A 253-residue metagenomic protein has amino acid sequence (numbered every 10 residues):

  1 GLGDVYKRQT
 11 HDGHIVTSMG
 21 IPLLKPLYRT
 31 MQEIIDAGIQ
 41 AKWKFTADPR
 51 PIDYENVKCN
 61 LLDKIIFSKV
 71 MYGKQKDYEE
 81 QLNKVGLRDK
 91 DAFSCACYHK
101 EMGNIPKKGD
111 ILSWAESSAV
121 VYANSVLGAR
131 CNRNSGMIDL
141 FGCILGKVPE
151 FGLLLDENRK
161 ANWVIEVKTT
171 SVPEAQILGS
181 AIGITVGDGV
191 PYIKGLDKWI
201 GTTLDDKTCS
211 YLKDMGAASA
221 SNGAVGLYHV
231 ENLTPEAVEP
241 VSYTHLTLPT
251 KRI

Functional and structural regions predicted by a protein language model:
L2-Q9, T244-T250: Conserved small/polar residues in nucleotide/adenosyl-binding loops
R8-N104, L127-N134, E150, N158-K168 (+1 more regions): Metallocofactor- and cofactor-centric catalytic cores in central/energy metabolism, strongly enriched
N104-L112: Glycine-centered loop/turn motifs
A123: Acidic, His- and aromatic-enriched active-site or binding-groove loops in soluble protein domains that engage sugars
V172-I184: Structured alpha-helical segments in the cores of large, soluble enzyme domains
A181-L233: Extended, H/D-rich, highly charged conserved domains that either
L233-L246, R252: Glycine-rich phosphate/ribose-binding loops and adjacent secondary-structure elements that form binding surfaces
